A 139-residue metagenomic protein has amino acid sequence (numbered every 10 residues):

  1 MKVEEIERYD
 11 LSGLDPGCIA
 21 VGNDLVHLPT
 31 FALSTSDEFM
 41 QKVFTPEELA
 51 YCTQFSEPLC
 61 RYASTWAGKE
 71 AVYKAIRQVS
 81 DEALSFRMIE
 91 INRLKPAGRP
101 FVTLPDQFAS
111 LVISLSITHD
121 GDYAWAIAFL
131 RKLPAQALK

Functional and structural regions predicted by a protein language model:
M1-K139: Core catalytic alpha/beta fold that binds nucleotide/phospho-ligands
